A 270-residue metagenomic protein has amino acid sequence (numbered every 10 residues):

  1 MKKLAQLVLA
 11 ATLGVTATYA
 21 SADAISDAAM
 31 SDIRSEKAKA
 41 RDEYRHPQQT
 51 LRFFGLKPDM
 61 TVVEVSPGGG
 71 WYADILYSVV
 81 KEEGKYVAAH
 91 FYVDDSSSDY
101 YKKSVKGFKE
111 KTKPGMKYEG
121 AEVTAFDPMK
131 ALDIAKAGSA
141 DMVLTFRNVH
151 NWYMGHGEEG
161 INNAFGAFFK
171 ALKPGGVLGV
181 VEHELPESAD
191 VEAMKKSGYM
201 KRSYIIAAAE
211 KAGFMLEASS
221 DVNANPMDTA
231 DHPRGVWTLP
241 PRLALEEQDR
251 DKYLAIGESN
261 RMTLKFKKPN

Functional and structural regions predicted by a protein language model:
I25-P58: Class I SAM-dependent methyltransferase Rossmann-like catalytic core, especially the SAM/SAH-binding loop
D59-G68: Conserved class I S-adenosyl-L-methionine
Y77-S78, E159-P174: A short glycine-rich, Lys/Arg-flanked "PGG" loop and its adjoining helix->strand segment in the class I
V87-A89, G175-H183: Conserved beta-strand signature within the Rossmann-like core of class I S-adenosyl-L-methionine
Y100-L132: S-adenosyl-L-methionine
L132-L144: A short acidic, Gly/Pro-enriched loop at the edge of an enzyme's catalytic core that lines a small-molecule cofactor
V191-S219: Conserved Class I S-adenosyl-L-methionine
D249-N270: C-terminal lobe and adjacent flexible extensions of AdoMet/dcAdoMet transferase-like proteins
